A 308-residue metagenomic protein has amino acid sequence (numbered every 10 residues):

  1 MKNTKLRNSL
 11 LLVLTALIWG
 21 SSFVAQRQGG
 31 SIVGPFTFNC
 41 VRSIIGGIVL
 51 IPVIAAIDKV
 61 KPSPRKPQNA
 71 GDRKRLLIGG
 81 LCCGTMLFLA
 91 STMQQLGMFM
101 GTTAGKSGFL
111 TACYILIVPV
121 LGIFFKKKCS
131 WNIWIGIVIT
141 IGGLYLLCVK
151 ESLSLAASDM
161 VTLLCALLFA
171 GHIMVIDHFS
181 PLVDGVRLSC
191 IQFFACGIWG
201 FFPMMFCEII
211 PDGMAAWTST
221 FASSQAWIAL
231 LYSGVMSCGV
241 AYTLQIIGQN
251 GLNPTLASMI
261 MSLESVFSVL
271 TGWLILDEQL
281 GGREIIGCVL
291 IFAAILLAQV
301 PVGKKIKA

Functional and structural regions predicted by a protein language model:
M1-C40, T85, L89, M93 (+3 more regions): Glycine-/small-residue-enriched transmembrane alpha-helix faces in small-molecule transporters and effluxers
L6-L11, T37-A56, I133-I139, A157-V161 (+2 more regions): Hydrophobic alpha-helical transmembrane segments of multi-pass integral membrane proteins, especially transporters
S22-F23, I54-L110, L144-L146, G234-L252: Specific transmembrane alpha-helical segments of multi-pass solute transporters/efflux pumps, especially DMT/EamA
I32-L89, I115-L121, L168-V175, C190-P211 (+1 more regions): Transmembrane alpha-helices of multi-pass small-molecule transport proteins
T37-I48, Q95-K128, C165, P254-W273: Specific alpha-helical transmembrane segments that line the substrate/conduction pathway and gating interfaces
V41, S107-C113, I176-I198, G234-L274: Helix-helix packing/entry segments at the starts of transmembrane helices
S43-I44, I51-K59, A226-I228, S262-A308: C-terminal-most transmembrane helix of multi-pass membrane proteins
L50, C129-V149, C165-F169, G200 (+1 more regions): Hydrophobic transmembrane alpha-helices of multi-pass small-molecule transport proteins
